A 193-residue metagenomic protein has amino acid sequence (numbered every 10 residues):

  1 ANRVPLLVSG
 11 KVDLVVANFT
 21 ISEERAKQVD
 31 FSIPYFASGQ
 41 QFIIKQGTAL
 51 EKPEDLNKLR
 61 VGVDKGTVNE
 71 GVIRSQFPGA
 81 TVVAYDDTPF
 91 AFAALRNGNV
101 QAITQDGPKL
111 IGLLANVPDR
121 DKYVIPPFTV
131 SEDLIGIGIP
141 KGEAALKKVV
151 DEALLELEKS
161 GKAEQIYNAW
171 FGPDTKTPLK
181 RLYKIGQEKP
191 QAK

Functional and structural regions predicted by a protein language model:
A1, G10-S22, Q46, G66-V68 (+3 more regions): Beta->alpha turn/N-cap motifs
A1-D55, F128: Acidic, polar ligand-binding/catalytic clefts
A1-P5, T48, K65-V68, V83-A93 (+2 more regions): Short helix-initiation/N-cap motifs at beta->coil->alpha
N18-K27, V72-S75, P89, R96 (+1 more regions): A ligand-binding cleft/hinge motif common to bilobed small-molecule-binding domains
F36-I44, G107, I111-L154, P173-K193: Periplasmic-binding protein-like
Q46-E54, V83, G142-K148: Short helix-loop capping/hinge motifs at secondary-structure junctions, enriched in acidic/polar residues
P53-T67, T81: Short loop->beta-strand "edge-of-pocket" segments that line small-molecule binding or catalytic clefts across diverse
N69, L154-W170: Periplasmic-binding protein-like
